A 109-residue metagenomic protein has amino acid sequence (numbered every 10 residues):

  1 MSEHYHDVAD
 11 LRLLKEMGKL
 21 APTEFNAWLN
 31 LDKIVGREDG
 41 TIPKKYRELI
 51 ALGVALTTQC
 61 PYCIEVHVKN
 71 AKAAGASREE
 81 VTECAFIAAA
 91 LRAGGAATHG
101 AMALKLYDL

Functional and structural regions predicted by a protein language model:
M1-Y46, H99-L109: Acidic, glycine/proline-rich low-complexity segments that act as flexible tails and inter-domain linkers
L13, Y46-A55, T82-A90: Alpha-helical scaffold segments that form or flank carboxylate-/histidine-based iron centers
N26-A27, V66-E80: Iron-sulfur (Fe-S) cluster-binding segments and ferredoxin-like electron-carrier domains, especially [2Fe-2S]
P43-K44, P61, R78: Alpha-helix N-cap/helix-initiation sites
E48, V66, E79-E83, T98: An amphipathic alpha-helix/helix-turn recognition signal
I50, V54-V66: Short, thiol/selenol-centered motifs that function as redox-active sites or metal-ligating centers
Y62-E65, K69, A93-A96: Charged/polar positions within long, soluble alpha-helices
T82-K105: C-terminal structural segments of small proteins and small subunits
